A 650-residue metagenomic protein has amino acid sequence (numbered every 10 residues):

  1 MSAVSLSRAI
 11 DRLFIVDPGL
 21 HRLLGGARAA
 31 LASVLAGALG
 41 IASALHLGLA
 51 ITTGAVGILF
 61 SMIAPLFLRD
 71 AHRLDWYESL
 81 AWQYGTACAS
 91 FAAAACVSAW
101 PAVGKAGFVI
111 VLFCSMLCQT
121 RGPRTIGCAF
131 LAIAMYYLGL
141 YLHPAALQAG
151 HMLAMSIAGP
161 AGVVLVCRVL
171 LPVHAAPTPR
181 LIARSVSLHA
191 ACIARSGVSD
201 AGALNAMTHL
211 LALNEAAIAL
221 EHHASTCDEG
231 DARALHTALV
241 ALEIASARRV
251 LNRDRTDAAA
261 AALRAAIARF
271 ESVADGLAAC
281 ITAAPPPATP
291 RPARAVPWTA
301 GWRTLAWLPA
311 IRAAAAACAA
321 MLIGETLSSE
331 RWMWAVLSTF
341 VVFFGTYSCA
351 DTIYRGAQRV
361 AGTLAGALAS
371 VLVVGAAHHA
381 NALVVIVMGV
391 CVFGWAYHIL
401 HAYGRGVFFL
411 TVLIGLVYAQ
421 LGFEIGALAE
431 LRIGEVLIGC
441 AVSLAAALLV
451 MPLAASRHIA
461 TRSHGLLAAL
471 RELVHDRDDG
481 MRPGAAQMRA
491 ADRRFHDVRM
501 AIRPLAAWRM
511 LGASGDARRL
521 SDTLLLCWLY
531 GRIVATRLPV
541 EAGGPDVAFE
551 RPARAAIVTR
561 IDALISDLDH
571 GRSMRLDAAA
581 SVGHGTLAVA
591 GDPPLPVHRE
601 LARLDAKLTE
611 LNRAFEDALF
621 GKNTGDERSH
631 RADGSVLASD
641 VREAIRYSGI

Functional and structural regions predicted by a protein language model:
M1-G48, F67-R69, A81-W82, G122 (+5 more regions): Long, hydrophobic alpha-helical segments that serve as membrane-spanning/inserting helices
S2-F14, A27-R73, Q83-C88, K105-L165 (+6 more regions): Pore- and pathway-forming membrane helices of multi-pass small-molecule/ion transporters and channels
H72-S79, L147-G150, P177-P179, A350-A357: Interfacial helix-loop-helix linkers and transmembrane-helix boundary segments in multi-pass membrane proteins
L74-D75, R124-I126, V169-L181, L449-A460: Juxtamembrane/interface segments at transmembrane-helix termini
Y77, A81-G85, R359-A365: Alpha-helical transmembrane segments and their immediate interhelical/interface regions in integral membrane proteins
F91-A95, V296-A300, A369-A377: Cytoplasmic juxtamembrane interface segments
A93-G104, A145-L147, T326, A376 (+1 more regions): Transmembrane alpha-helix boundary signature
L305-P309, A315, S329-G621: Hydrophobic multi-pass inner-membrane translocation pores used for secretion and envelope-lipid/glycan export
